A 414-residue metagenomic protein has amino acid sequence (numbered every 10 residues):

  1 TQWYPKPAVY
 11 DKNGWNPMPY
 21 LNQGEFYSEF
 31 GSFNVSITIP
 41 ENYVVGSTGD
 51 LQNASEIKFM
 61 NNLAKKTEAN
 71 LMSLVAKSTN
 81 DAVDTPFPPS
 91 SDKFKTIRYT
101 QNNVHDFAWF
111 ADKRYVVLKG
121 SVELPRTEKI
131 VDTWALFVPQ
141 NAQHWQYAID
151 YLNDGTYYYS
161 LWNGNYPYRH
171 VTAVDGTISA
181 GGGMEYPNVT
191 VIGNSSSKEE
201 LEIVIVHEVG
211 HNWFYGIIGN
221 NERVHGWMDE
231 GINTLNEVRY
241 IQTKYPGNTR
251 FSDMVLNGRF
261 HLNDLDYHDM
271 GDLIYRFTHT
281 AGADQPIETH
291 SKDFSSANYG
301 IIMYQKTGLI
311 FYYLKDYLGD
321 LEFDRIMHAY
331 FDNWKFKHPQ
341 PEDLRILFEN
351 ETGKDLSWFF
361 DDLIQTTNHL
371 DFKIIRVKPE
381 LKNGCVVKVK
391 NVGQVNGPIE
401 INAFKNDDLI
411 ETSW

Functional and structural regions predicted by a protein language model:
T1, I57-M72, A403-W414: Solvent-exposed beta-strand/loop surfaces of large extracellular or lumenal domains
T1-W3, Y10-N16, F26, W109 (+3 more regions): Tryptophan-centered motif/residue detector
P7-W15, Q23-V206, L235, G247: Hydrophobic helix-coil surface modules that form long, contiguous segments used for peptide/substrate interaction
D11-P19, L381-K388: Charged, amphipathic alpha-helical segments
E29-G31, Q394-I399: Short coil-to-beta strand junction motifs in C2/discoidin
S36, E400-N402: Beta-strand signatures of extracellular beta-sandwich domains
E56-F59, F336, I399: A short, polar/proline- and glycine-enriched secondary-structure boundary/capping micro-motif
Y99, D132-K390, N396, N406 (+1 more regions): Hydrophobic alpha-helical and helix-loop surface patches within well-folded domains that function as non-catalytic
